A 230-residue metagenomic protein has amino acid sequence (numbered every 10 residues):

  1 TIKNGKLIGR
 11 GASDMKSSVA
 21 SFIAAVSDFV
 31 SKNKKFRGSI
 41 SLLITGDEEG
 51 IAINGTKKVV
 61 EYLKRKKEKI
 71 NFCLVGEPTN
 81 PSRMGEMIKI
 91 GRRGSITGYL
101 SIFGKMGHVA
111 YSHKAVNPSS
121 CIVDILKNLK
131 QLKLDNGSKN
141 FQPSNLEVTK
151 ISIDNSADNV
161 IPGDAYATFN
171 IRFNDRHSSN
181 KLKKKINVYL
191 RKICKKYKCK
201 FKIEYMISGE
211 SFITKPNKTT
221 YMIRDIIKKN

Functional and structural regions predicted by a protein language model:
K3, L7, A12-S13, S17-Q131: Fold-level recognition of mixed alpha/beta catalytic cores in primary-metabolism enzymes, strongest
P78-R83, I90, I96-N230: Metal-dependent amide/peptide-bond hydrolase catalytic core, centered on the "pita-bread" metallohydrolase fold
